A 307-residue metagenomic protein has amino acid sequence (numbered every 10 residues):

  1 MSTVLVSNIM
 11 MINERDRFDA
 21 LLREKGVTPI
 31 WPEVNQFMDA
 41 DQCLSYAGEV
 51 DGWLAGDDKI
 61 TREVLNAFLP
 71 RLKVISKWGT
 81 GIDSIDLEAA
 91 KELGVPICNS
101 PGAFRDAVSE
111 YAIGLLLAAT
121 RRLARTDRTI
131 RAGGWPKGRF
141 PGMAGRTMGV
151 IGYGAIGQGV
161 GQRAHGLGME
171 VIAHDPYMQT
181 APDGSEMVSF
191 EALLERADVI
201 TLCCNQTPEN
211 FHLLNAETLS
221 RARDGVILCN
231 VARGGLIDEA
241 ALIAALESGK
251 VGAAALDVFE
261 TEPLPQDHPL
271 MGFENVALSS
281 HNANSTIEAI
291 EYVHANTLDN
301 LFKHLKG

Functional and structural regions predicted by a protein language model:
M1-G52: N-terminal glycine-/charge-rich "phosphate-binding" loop or analogous flexible N-terminal tail
V6, N13, R17-F18, E24 (+3 more regions): C-terminal helix-to-coil terminal segments
N8, A55-D57, G79, L202-C204 (+2 more regions): Glycine-rich, N-terminal phosphate-binding loop of Rossmann-like dinucleotide-binding domains
Y46-G52, L69-L72, E195-I200, R223-V226: Short acidic/histidine-rich motifs immediately flanking catalytic phosphotransfer sites in two-component signaling
E49-D127, P141: Phosphate/diphosphate ligand-binding glycine-rich loop within oxidoreductases
T61-R62, I172, P176-P269: Rossmann-like adenosine-cofactor binding region
S109-R128, R146, Q162-M169, N296-K303: Oxidoreductase and adenylate-handling cofactor-binding alpha/beta cores
T126-G159, E186-V188: Glycine-rich NAD(P)-binding loop of Rossmann-like domains
